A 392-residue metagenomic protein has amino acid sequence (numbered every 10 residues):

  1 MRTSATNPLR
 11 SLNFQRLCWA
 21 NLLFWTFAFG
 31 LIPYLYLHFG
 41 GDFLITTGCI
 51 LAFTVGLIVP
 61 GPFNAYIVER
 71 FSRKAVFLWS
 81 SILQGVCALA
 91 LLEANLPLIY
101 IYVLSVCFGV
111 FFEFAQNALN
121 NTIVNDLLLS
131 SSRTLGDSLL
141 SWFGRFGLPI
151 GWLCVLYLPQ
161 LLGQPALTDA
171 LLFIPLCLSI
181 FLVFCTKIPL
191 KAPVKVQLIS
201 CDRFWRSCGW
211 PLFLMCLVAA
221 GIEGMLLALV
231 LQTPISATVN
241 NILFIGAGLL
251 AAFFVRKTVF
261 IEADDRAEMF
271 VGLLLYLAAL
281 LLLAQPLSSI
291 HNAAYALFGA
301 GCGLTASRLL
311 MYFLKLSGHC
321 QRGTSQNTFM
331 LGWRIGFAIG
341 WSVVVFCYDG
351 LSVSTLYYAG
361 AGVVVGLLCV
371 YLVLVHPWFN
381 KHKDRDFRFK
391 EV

Functional and structural regions predicted by a protein language model:
R2-T54, P211-N240: Helix-loop boundary and gating motifs at the non-cytosolic
L57-G61, V239-D265, G272: Transmembrane alpha-helices of Major Facilitator/SLC transporters
V106-W142: Cytoplasmic helix-loop-helix junction between adjacent transmembrane helices in 12-TM secondary transporters
F114-L128, G303-G318: Intracellular juxtamembrane helix-capping segments at the cytosolic ends of symmetry-related transmembrane helices
S132-L156, M330-S342: Glycine-rich segments within core transmembrane alpha-helices of 12-TM secondary carriers
P165-C185, T355-P377: Symmetry-related core transmembrane helices of the 12-TM Major Facilitator Superfamily/SLC fold
D265-L309: C-terminal transmembrane helical hairpin of 12-TM major facilitator-type secondary transporters
Y312, L316-V353: A late C-terminal transmembrane helix in Major Facilitator Superfamily
